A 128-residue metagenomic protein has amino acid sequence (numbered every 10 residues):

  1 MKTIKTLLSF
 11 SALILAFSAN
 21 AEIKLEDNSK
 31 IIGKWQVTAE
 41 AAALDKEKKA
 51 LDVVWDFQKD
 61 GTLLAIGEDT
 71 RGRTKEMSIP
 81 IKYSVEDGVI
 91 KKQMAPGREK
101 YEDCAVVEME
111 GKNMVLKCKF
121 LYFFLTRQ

Functional and structural regions predicted by a protein language model:
M1-L8: Bacterial N-terminal signal peptides that target proteins for export
S11-I14: Repetitive helical segments and hydrophobic/amphipathic motifs
A16-S18: N-terminal signal peptide c-region/cleavage motif recognized by signal peptidases
A21-I23, T126-Q128: Short, solvent-exposed mixed-charge patches
E22-Q36: N-terminal helix-cap/turn-to-beta initiation motif at the start of protein domains
E40-K48, T62-N113, C118-L121: Contiguous, well-ordered beta-strand patches that form the walls/edges of small beta-barrel/beta-sandwich domains
W55-Q58, T62: Conserved beta-hairpin
